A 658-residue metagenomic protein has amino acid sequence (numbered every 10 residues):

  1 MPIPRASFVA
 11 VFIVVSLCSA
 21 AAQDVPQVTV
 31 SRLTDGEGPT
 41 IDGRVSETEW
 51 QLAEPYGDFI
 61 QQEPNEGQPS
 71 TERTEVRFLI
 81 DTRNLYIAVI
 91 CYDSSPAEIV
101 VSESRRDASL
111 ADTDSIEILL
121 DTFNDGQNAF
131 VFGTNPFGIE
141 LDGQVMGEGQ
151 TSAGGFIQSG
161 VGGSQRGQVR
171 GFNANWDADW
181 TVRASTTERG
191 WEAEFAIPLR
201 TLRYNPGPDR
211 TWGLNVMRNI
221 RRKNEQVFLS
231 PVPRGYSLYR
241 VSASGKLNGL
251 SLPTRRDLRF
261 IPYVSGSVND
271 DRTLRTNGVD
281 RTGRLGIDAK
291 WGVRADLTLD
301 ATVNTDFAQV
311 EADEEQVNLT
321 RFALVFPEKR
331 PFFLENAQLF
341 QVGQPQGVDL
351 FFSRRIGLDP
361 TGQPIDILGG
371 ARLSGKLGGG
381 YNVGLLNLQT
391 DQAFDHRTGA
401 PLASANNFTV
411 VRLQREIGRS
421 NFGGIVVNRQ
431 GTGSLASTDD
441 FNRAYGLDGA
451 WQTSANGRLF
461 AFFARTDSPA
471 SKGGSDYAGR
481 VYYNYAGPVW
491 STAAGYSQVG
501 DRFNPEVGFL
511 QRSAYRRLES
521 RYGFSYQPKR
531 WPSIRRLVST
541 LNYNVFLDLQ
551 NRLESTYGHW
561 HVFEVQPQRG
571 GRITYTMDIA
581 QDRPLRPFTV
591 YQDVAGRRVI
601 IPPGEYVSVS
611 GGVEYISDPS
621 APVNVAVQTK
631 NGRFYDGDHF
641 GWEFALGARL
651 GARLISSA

Functional and structural regions predicted by a protein language model:
A22-R415, G423: Structural preference for beta-rich elements and adjacent junctions enriched in aromatics
E72, R189, R256, V279-L285 (+8 more regions): Residues that define the transmembrane beta-barrel architecture of outer-membrane proteins
Y86-A88, V131, E194, G213-N215 (+11 more regions): Residue-level detector of the transmembrane beta-barrel scaffold of outer-membrane proteins
A97, E140-D142, I220-N224, V268-L274 (+14 more regions): Gram-negative outer-membrane beta-barrel proteins
S102-E103, V145-G147, V227-L229, R272-N277 (+8 more regions): Outer-membrane beta-barrel translocator domains and adjoining extracellular loop/strand segments of Gram-negative
L202-R210, L250-L258, W291-G292, D296 (+8 more regions): Short loop/turn motifs that connect adjacent beta-strands in outer-membrane beta-barrel proteins
A243, N248-G249, P262, I287-W291 (+8 more regions): Residues on the lipid-exposed face of transmembrane beta-strands in outer-membrane beta-barrel proteins
F462-A658: Exposed, low-structure sequence patches enriched in small/polar residues
